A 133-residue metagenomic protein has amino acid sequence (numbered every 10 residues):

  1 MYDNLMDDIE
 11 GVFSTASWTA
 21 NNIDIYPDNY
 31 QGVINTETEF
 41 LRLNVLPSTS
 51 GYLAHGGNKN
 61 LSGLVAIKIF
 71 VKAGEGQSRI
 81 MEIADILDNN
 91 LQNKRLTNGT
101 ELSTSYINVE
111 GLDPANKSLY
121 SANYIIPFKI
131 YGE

Functional and structural regions predicted by a protein language model:
M1-G57, S78, E82-N90, K94-G99: Small/polar-rich, solvent-exposed N-terminal microdomains that initiate assembly or binding
D3, G74, S78, D113-N116: Charge-dense, low-complexity intrinsically disordered segments
W18-N22, E39, D88-E133: Acidic-leaning, charged glycine-interspersed low-complexity segments
L53-N60, D113-L119: Short, solvent-exposed beta-strand/turn "edge" segments of beta-rich domains on protein surfaces
N58-A73, Y120-I130: Oligomerization/assembly interface segments of phage tail-like spikes and tubes
